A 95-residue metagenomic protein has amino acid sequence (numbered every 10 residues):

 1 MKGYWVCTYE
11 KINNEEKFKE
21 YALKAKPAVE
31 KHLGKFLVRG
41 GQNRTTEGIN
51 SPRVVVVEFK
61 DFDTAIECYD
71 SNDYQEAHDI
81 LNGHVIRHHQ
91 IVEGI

Functional and structural regions predicted by a protein language model:
M1-R53, K60-D70, E93-I95: Short S/T/G/P-rich N-terminal loop/turn motif that feeds into the first structured element of a domain
F62-Q90: C-terminal structural segments of small proteins and small subunits
